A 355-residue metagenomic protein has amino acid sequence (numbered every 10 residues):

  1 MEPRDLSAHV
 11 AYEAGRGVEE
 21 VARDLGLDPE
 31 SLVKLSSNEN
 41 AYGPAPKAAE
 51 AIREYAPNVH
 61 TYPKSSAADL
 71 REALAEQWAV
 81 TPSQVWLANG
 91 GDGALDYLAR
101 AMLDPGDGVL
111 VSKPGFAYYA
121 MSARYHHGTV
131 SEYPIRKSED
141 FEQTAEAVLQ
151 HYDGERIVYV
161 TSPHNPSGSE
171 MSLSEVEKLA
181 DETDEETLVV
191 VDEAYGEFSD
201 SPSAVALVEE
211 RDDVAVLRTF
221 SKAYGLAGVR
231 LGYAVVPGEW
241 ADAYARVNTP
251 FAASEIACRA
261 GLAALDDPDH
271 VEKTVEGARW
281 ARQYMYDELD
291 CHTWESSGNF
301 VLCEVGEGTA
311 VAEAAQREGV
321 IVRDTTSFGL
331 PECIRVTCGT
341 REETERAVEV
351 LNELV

Functional and structural regions predicted by a protein language model:
M1, S174, R317, L330-V355: PLP-dependent enzyme catalytic core of the Aspartate aminotransferase-like
M1-T61, E146, D153-G154, A234: N-terminal "arm"/small-domain region of PLP-dependent enzymes with the aminotransferase-like
E50-N89, A281-Y284: Conserved N-terminal alpha-helix of the aminotransferase class I/II PLP-enzyme fold
A68-R71, S83-V109, G232: Conserved beta-loop-alpha segment that forms the PLP phosphate-binding cup at the N-terminus of a helix
A101-E155: PLP-dependent aminotransferase-like
R136-E193, E197-S199: Active-site phosphate-binding strand-loop segment of PLP-dependent enzymes
V214-E288, H292-W294: PLP-dependent aminotransferase class I/II
R279, Q283-E318: Conserved PLP-binding catalytic core of the aspartate aminotransferase-like
